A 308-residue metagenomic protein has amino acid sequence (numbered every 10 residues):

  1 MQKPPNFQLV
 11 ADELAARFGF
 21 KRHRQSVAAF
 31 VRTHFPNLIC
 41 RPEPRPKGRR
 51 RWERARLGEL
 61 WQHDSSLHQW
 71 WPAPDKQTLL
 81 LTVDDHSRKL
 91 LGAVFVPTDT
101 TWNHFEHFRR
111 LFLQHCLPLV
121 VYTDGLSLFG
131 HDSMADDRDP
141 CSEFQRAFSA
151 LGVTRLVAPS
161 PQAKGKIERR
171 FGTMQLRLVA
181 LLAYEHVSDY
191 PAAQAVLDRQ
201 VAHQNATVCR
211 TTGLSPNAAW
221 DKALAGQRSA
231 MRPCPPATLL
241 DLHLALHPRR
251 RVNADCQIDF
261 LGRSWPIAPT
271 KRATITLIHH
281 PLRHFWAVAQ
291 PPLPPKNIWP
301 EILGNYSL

Functional and structural regions predicted by a protein language model:
M1-Q69, D139, A219-L224: Basic, flexible linker segments flanking DNA-binding modules in nucleic acid-interacting mobile-element proteins
L9, S26, H107, S142-E143 (+1 more regions): Short Gly/charged-rich anion-binding patches and loops
E13-A15, V83, A289-P291: A generic structural motif
L14, S188-T211: Electropositive, surface-exposed helix/loop patches at the edges of structured domains that serve as adaptable
A28, R109, Q145, V201 (+1 more regions): Short glycine-/small-residue-rich flexible loop motifs, especially phosphate/cofactor-binding loops
T33-N37, L151, R177, L181 (+3 more regions): Phosphate/oxyanion-binding loops and surfaces in catalytic or ligand/nucleic-acid-binding neighborhoods
A55-L79, D85-A195, I302: RNase H-like DDE/DDD metal-dependent nuclease/strand-transfer catalytic core used by mobile genetic elements
V201-L308: C-terminal, beta-rich DNA-binding module of retroviral/retroelements integrases
